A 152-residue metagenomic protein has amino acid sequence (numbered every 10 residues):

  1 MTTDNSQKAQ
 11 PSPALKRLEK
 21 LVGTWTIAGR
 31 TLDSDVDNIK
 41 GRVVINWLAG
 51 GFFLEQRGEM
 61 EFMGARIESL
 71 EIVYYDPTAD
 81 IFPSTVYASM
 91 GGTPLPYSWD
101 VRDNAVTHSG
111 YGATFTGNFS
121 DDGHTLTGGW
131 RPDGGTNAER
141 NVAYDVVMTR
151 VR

Functional and structural regions predicted by a protein language model:
M1-R152: Hydrophobic small-molecule pocket/channel-lining residues, especially in calycin-type beta-barrels
